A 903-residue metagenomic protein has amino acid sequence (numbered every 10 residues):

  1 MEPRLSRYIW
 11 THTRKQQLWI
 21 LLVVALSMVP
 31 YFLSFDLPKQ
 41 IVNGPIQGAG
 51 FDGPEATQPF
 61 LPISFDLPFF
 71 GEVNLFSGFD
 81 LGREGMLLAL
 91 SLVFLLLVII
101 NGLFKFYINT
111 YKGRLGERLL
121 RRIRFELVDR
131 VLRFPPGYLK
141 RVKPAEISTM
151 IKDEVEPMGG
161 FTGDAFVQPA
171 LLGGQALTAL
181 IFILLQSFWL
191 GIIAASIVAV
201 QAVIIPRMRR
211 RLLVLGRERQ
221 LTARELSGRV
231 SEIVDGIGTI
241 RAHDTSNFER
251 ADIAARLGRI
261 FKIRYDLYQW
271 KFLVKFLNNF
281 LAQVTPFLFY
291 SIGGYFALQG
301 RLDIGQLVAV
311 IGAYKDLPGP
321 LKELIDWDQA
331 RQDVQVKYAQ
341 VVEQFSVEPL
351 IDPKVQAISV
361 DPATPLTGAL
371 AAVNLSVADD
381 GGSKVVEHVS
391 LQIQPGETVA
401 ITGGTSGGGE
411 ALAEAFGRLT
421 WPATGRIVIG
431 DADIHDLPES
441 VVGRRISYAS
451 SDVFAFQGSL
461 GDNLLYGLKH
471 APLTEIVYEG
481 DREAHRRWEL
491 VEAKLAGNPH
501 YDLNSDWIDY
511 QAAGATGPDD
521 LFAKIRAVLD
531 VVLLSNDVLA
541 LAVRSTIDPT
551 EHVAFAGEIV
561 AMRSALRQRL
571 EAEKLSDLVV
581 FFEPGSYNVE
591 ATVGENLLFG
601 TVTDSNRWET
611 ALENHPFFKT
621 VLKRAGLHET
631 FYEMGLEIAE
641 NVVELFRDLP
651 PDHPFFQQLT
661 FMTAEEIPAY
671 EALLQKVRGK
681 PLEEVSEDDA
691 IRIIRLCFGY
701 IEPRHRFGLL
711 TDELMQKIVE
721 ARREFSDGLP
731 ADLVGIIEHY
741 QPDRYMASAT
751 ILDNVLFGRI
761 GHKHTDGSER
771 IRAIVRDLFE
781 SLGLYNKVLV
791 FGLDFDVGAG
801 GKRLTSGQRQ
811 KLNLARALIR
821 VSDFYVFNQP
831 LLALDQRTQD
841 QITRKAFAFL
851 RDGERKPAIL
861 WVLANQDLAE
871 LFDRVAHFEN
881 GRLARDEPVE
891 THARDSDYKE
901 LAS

Functional and structural regions predicted by a protein language model:
M1-S34, P38-L95, I100, F104-K112 (+21 more regions): Membrane-integrated ABC transporters
W10-R14, P136-G137, D153-F166, A170 (+9 more regions): An intracellular "coupling" helix at the cytosolic face of ABC transporter transmembrane type-1 domains
W19-M28, V167-E218, S291-L302, Q306: Transmembrane helices of ABC transporter permease
I46-F51, E117, F125-T149, D153-V155 (+5 more regions): Short intracellular "coupling" helices and adjacent cytoplasmic loop segments at the cytosolic face of multi-pass
F94-N101, V198-A202, K271-T285, I304-D326: Hydrophobic alpha-helical segments in the permease module
T245, D316-S346: Cytosolic ends of transmembrane helices, especially the final helix of ABC transmembrane type-1 domains
F345-E397: Primarily ABC-family ATPase nucleotide-binding module
P422, F456, L468, P472-N596 (+5 more regions): ABC-fold ATPase nucleotide-binding domain signature/coupling loops
